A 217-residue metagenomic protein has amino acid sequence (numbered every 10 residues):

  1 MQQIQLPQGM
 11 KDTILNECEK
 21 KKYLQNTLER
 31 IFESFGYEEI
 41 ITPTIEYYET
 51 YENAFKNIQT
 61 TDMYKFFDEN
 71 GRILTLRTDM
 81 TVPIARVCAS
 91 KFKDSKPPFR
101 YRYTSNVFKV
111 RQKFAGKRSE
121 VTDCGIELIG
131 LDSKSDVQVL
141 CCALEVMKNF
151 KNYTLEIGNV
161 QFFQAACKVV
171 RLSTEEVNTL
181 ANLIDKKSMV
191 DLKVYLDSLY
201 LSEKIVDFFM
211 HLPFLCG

Functional and structural regions predicted by a protein language model:
M1-G217: Extended, charged alpha-beta segments that form solvent-exposed binding/catalytic grooves in nucleic-acid-handling
